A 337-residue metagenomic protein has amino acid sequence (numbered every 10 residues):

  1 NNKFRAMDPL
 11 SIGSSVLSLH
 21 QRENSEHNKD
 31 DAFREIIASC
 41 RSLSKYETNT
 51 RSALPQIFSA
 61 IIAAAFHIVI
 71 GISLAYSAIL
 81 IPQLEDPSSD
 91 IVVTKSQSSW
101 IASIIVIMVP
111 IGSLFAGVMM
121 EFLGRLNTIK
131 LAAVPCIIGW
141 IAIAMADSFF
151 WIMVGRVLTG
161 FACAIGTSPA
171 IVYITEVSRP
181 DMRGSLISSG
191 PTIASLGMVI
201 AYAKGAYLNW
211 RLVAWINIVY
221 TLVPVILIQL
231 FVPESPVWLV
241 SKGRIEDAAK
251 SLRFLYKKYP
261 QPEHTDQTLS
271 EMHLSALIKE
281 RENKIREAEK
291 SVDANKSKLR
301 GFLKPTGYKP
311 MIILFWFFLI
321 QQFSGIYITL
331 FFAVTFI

Functional and structural regions predicted by a protein language model:
N2-F254, E282-I337: Alpha-helical transmembrane bundle of multi-pass membrane proteins
L255-Q267, R281: Short intracellular "coupling" helices and adjacent cytoplasmic loop segments at the cytosolic face of multi-pass
S275-E280: Short, basic alpha-helical nucleic acid-contact segments in DNA-binding proteins and DNA transaction factors
